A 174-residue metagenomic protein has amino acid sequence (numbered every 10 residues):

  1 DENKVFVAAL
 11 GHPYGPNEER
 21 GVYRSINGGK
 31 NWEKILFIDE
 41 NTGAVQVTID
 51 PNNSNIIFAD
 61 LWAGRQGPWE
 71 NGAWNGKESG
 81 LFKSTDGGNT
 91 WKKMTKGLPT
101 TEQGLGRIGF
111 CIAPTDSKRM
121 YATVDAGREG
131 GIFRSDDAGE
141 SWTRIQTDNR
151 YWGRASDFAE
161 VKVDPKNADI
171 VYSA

Functional and structural regions predicted by a protein language model:
D1-A174: Beta-propeller blade termini and top-face loops
